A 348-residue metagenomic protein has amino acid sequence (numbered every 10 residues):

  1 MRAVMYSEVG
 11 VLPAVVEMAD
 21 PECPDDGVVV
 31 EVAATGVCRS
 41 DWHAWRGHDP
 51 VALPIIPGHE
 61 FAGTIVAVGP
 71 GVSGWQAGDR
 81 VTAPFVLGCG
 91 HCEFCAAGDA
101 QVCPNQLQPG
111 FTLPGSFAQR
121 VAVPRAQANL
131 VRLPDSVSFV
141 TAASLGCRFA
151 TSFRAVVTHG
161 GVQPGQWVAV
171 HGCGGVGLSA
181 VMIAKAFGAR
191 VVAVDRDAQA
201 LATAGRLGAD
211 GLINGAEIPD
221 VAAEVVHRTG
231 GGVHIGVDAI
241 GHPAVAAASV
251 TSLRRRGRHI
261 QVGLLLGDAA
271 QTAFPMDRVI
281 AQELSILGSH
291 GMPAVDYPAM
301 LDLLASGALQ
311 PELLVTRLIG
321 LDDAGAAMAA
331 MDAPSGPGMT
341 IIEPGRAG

Functional and structural regions predicted by a protein language model:
M1, A247-T251, A294-G348: C-terminal hydrophobic helical "lid"/dimerization subdomain of Rossmann-like NAD(P)H-dependent oxidoreductases
R2, A14, E31, A62-T64 (+1 more regions): Residues located in well-ordered beta-strands
P21-T35, H48-E93, P134-S136: Glycine-rich beta-strand-centered segment in the early N-terminal region that forms part of a ligand/cofactor-binding
C89-H171: NAD(P)H dinucleotide-binding glycine-rich loop of Rossmann-like/cofactor-binding domains, especially the beta1-alpha1
V137-I218, A223: Mid-domain Rossmann-like dinucleotide-binding core that forms the NAD(H)/NADP(H) cofactor-binding site
G160, A198, A202-S285, G348: Glycine-rich cofactor phosphate-binding loops and adjacent beta1-alpha1 units of small-molecule cofactor enzyme domains
V226, G230, G267-R317, G325-A326: C-terminal substrate-binding/catalytic core of Rossmann-like NAD(P)-dependent dehydrogenases/reductases
